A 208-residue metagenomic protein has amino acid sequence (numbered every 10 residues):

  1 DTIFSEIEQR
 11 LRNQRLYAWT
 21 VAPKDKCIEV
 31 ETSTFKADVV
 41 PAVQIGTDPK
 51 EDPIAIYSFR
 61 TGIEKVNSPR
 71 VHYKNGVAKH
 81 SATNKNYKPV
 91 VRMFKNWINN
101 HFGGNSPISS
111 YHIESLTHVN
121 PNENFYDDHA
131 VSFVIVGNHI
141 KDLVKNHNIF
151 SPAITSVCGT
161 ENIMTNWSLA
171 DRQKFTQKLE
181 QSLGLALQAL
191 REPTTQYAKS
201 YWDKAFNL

Functional and structural regions predicted by a protein language model:
F4-N148, N207: Catalytic cores of NTP-dependent nucleotidyl/adenyl transfer enzymes across multiple folds
S151-L208: Terminal (often C-terminal) interaction modules
